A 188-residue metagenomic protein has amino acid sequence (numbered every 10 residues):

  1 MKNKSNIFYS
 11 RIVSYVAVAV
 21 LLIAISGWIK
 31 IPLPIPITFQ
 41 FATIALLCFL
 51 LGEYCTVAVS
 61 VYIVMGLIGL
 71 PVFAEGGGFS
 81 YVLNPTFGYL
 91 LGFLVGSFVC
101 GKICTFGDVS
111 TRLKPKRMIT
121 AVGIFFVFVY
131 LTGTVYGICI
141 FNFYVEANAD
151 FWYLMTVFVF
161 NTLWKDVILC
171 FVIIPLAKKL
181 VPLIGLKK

Functional and structural regions predicted by a protein language model:
K2-N3, R11-I12, V18, I25 (+2 more regions): Short helix-perturbing small/polar motifs within transmembrane alpha-helices
K2-V59, I68: Hydrophobic transmembrane alpha-helices
F8-A19, I37-I44, C55, P85 (+5 more regions): Residue-level signature of transmembrane alpha-helical entry/exit and packing/kink sites in multi-pass membrane
S26-I31, M65, C100, C104-D108 (+4 more regions): Membrane-water interface at transmembrane helix exits
S26-I37, I63-G96: Interfacial aromatic-anchored transmembrane helix boundaries in multi-pass membrane proteins
K30-A42, I63-P71, C104-I119, L180: Hydrophobic alpha-helical transmembrane segments
A58-Y62, G69-F73, G96, C100 (+2 more regions): Alpha-helical transmembrane segments and their lipid-water interface positions in multi-pass membrane proteins
L113-K188: Membrane-embedded alpha-helical hairpins and interfacial helices in multi-pass inner-membrane proteins
